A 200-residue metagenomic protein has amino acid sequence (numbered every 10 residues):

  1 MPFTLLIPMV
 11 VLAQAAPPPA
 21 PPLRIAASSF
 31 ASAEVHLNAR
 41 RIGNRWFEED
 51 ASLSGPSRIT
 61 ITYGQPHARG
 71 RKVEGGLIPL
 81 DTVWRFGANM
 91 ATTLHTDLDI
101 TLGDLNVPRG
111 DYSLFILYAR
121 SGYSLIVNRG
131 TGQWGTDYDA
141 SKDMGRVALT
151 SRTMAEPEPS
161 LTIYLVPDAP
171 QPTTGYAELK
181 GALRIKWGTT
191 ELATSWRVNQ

Functional and structural regions predicted by a protein language model:
M1, S124, A182: Conserved beta-strand and immediately adjacent loop positions that scaffold enzyme active sites
P2-L12: Sec-dependent N-terminal signal peptides
Q14-L77, T82, T131-Q200: Primarily secretory-pathway and cell-envelope proteins
P79-D137: Mid-length scaffold segments of soluble, non-membrane domains
